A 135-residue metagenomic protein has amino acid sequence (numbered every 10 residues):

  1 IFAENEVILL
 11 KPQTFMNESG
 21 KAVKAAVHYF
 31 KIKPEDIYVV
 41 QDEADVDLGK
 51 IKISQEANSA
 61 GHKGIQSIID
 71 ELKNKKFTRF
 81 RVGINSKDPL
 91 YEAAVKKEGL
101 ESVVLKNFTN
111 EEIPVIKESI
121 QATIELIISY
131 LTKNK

Functional and structural regions predicted by a protein language model:
I1-E56, Q66, D70-R81, K87-S102 (+1 more regions): Nucleotide and nucleotide-moiety/phosphate-recognizing core
S59: Phosphate- and other anionic-substrate recognition elements at nucleic-acid/protein interfaces
V104-N107: Intrinsically disordered, low-complexity regions enriched in acidic/Ser/Thr/Pro/Gln residues
